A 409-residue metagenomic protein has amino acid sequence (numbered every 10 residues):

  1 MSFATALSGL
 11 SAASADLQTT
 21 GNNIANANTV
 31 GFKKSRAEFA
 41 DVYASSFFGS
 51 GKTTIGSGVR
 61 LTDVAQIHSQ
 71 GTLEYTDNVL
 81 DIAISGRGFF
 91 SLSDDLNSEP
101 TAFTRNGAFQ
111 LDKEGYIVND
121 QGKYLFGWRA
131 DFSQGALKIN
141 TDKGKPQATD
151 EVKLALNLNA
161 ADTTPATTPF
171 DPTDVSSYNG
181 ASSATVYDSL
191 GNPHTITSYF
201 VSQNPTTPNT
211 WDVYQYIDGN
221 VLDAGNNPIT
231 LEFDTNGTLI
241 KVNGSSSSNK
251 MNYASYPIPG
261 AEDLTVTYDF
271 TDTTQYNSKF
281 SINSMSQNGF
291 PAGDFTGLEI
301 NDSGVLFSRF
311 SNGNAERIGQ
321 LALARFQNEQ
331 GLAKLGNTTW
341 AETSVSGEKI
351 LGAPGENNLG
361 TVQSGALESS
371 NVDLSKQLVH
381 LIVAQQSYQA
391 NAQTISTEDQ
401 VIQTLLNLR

Functional and structural regions predicted by a protein language model:
M1-S35: N-terminal intrinsically disordered, low-complexity, charge/repeat-rich segments that act as generic
F3-A6, Q377, A384: Amphipathic alpha-helical coiled-coil segments and their boundaries
K33-N371, K376-H380, S387: Small/polar low-complexity and glycine-rich loop motifs
N391: Acidic/polar, glycine-anchored loop/turn motif associated with catalytic or activation segments that engage anionic
T394, E398-I402: Short segments within alpha-helical structural elements
V401-R409: Structured functional modules or segments
